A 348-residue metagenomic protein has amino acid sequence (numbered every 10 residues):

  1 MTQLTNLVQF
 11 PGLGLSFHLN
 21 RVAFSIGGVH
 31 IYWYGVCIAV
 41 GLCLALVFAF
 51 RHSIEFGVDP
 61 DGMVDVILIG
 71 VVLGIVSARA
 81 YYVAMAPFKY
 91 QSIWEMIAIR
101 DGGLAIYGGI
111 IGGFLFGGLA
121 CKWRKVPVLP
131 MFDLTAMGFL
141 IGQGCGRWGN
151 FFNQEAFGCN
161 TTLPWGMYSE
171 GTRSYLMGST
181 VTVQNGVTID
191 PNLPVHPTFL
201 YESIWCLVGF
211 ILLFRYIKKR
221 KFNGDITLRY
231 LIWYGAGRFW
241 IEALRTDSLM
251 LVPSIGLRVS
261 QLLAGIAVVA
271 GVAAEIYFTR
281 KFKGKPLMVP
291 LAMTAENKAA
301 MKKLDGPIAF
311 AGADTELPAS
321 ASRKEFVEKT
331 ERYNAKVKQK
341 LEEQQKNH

Functional and structural regions predicted by a protein language model:
M1-H348: A feature for loop-to-transmembrane-helix boundaries and adjacent hydrophobic helices in multi-pass integral membrane
